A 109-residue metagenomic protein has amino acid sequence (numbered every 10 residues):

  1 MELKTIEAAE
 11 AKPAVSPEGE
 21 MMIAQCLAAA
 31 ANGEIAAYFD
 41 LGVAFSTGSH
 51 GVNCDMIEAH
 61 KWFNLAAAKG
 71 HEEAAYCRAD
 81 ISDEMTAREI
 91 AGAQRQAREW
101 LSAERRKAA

Functional and structural regions predicted by a protein language model:
E2-A9, P17, M21, D80-A109: Terminal, low-structured helical/coil segments at or just beyond the last alpha-helical repeat
A14-A24, V52-K61, R88-G92: Structural signature of tandem alpha-helical TPR/SEL1-like repeats, specifically the intra-repeat loop/turn
I23, L27, I35, F39-V43: Alpha-helical tetratricopeptide repeat
A31-I35, G48-S49, F63, K69-H71 (+1 more regions): Short helix-capping/linker turns of helical repeat alpha-solenoids
D40-G48, C77-S82: Hydrophobic face of amphipathic alpha-helices that form TPR/SEL1-like repeat modules and related alpha-solenoid
C54, E58-Y76: Amphipathic, hydrophobic secondary-structure cores in small proteins
